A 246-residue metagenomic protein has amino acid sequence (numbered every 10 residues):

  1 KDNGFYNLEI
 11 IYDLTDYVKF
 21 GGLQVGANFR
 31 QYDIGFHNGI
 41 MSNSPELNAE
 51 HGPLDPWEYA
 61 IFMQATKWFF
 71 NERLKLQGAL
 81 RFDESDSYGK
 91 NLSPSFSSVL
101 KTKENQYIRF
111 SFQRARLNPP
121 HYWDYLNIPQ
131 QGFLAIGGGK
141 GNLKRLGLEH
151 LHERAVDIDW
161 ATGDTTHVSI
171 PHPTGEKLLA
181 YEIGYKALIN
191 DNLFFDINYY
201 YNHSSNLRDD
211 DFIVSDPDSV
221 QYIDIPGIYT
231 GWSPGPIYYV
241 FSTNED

Functional and structural regions predicted by a protein language model:
K1, G39-H51, L126-S169, D211-N244: Solvent-exposed loop segments that connect transmembrane elements
K1-F5, R30-I34, D83-S87, N105 (+4 more regions): Structural signature of outer-membrane beta-barrel domains
K1-Y88, D196: Face-selective signature of the C-terminal outer-membrane beta-barrel domain
F5-D13, L54, F62, I170-T174 (+2 more regions): Outer membrane beta-barrel strand-and-loop segments of large Gram-negative receptors, especially TonB-dependent
I11-D13, Y59-K67, N91-K103, Y107-I108 (+1 more regions): Feature captures outer-membrane beta-barrel proteins of Gram-negative bacteria and organelles
Y12-D16, K67-F69, F82, K90 (+5 more regions): Residue-level signature of outer-membrane beta-barrel architecture
Y17-F20, F70-E72, K103-N105, D191 (+1 more regions): Short coil turns and loop connectors of transmembrane beta-barrels in diderm outer membranes and organellar homologs
G22-Q24, R73-K75, S97, Y107-S111 (+2 more regions): Membrane-spanning beta-strand positions in outer-membrane beta-barrel proteins
